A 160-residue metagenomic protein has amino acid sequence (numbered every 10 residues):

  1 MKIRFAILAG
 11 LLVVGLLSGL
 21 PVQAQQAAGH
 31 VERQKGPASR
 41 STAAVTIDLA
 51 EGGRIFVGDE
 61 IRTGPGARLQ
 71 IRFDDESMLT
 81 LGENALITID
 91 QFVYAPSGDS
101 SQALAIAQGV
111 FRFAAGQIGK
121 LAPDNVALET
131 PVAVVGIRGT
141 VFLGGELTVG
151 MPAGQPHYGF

Functional and structural regions predicted by a protein language model:
M1-F5: Positively charged n-region of N-terminal signal peptides that target proteins for export
L8-S18: Bacterial N-terminal signal peptides
L17-Q25: Bacterial Sec-dependent signal peptides at the C-terminal "C-region" and cleavage site
A24-F160: Flexible, surface-exposed loop/linker segments and immediately adjacent secondary-structure boundaries
